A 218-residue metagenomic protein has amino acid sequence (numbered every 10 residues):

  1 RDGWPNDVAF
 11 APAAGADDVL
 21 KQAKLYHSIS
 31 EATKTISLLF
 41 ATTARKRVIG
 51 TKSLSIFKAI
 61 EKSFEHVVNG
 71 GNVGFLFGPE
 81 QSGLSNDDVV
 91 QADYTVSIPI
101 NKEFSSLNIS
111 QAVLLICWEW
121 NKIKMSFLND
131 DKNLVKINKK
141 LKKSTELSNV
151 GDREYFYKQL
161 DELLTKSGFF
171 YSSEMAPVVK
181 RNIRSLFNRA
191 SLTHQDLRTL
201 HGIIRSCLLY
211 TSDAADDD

Functional and structural regions predicted by a protein language model:
R1-D2, K46, I100-F104: Short, acidic/turn-prone active-site loops that include or flank metal/cofactor- and phosphate-binding residues
G3-S82, M125: S-adenosyl-L-methionine/SAH cofactor-binding core of RNA-modifying enzymes
F77-P79, N86, S97: Long, low-complexity intrinsically disordered regions in eukaryotic proteins
D88-I137: Structured adenosyl-cofactor binding patch, chiefly the S-adenosyl-L-methionine
D130-L208: An accessory alpha-helical subdomain
Y210-D218: Conserved small/polar residues in nucleotide/adenosyl-binding loops
